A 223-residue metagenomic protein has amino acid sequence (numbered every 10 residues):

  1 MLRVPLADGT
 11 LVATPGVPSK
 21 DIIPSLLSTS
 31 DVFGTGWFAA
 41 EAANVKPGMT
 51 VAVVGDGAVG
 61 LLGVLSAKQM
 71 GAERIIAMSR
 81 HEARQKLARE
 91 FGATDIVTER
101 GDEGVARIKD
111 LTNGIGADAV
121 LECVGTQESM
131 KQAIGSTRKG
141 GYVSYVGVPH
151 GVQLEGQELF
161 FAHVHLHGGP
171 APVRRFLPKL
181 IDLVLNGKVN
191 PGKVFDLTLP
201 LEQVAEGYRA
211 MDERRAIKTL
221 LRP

Functional and structural regions predicted by a protein language model:
M1-V54: NAD(P)H dinucleotide-binding glycine-rich loop of Rossmann-like/cofactor-binding domains, especially the beta1-alpha1
T35, V59, A67: Hydrophobic/small residue at the entry helix of a nucleotide-binding pocket
A43-V45, T112, V124, S136-R138: A generic alpha-to-beta junction signature in SAM-dependent methyltransferases
M49, G141-Y142: Glycine-centered, small-residue-biased loops immediately flanking beta-strands in adenine/cofactor-binding cores
V53-D56, K68-Q132: Adenosine-nucleotide cofactor-binding segment
H81, P149, P172: Residues in the short beta-alpha loop(s) of Rossmann-like NAD(P)-binding domains
K131-G135, R174-P223: C-terminal hydrophobic helical "lid"/dimerization subdomain of Rossmann-like NAD(P)H-dependent oxidoreductases
G147-H163: Rossmann-fold NAD(P)-binding glycine/threonine-rich loop
